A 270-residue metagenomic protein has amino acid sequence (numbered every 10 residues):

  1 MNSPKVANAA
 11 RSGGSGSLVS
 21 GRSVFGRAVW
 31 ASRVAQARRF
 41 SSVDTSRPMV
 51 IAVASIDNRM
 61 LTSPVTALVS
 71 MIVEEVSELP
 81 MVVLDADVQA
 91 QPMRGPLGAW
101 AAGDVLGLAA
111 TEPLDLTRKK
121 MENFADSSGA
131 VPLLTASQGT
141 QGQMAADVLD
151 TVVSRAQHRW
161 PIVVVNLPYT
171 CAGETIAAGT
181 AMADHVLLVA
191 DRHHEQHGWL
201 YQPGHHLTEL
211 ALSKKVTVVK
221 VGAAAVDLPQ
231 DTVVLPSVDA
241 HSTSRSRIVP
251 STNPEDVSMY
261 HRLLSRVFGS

Functional and structural regions predicted by a protein language model:
M1-V53: Extreme N-terminal, non-catalytic leader segments that precede Walker-type/kinase nucleotide-binding cores
R47-V88, R94-P96, A110, A156: Walker A/P-loop phosphate-binding motif and the immediately C-terminal alpha-helix
V73-S77, V105-L116, R155, R159 (+3 more regions): Cytoplasmic membrane-interface segments at the C-terminal ends of transmembrane helices
E75-V131: Phosphate-binding loop that captures ATP/GTP phosphates
G139-D150: Short glycine-rich substrate-engagement loop in P-loop NTPases that contacts/grips substrate
V148, V152-S237: Conserved catalytic-core segment of NTP-binding enzymes
K220-V257, H261, R266-G269: Beta-strand-loop-alpha "switch" segments that mediate conformational coupling across diverse proteins
